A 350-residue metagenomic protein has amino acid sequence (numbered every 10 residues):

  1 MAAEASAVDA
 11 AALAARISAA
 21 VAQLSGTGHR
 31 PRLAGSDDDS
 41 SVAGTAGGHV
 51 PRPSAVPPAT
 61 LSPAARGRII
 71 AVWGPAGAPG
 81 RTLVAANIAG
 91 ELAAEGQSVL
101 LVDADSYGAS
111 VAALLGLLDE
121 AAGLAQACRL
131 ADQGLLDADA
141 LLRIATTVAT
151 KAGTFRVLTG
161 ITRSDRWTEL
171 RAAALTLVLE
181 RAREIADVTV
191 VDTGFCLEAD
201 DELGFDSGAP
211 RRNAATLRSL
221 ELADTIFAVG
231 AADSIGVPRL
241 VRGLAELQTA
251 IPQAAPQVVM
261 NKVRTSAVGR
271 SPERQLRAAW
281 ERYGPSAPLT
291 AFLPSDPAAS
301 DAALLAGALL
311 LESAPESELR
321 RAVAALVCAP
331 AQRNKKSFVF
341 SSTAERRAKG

Functional and structural regions predicted by a protein language model:
M1, T159-G160, D192, F227-A232 (+1 more regions): Conserved beta-strand segments of the P-loop GTPase G domain that flank and frequently precede/overlap
M1-I69, D119, R129-L135, T249-A250 (+5 more regions): Acidic-aromatic/histidine active-site loop/patch
A64-Y107, V111-L114, A174-L175, R181-A182: Walker A/P-loop phosphate-binding motif and the immediately C-terminal alpha-helix
L92-V157, L179, D206, A287-T290: Phosphate-binding loop that captures ATP/GTP phosphates
A152-P210: Phosphate-binding/switch loop-helix module in NTP-utilizing enzymes
D201-L203, G208-D233: Inter-motif core of Ras-like GTPase G domains
V241-P252: Conserved C-terminal guanine-recognition region of P-loop GTPase G domains, centered on the G4
K262-R274, A278-L310, V323: Beta-strand-loop-alpha "switch" segments that mediate conformational coupling across diverse proteins
